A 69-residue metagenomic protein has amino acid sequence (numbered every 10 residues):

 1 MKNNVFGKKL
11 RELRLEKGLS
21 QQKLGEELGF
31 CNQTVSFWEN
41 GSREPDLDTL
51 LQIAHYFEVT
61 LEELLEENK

Functional and structural regions predicted by a protein language model:
M1-E16: A short, Lys/Arg-rich alpha-helix, primarily the initiator
K8, G18-L19, P45-D48: Residue-level signal for the short linker/turn that defines the boundary of a DNA-recognition helix
L15, E26, H55: Alpha-helical residues within the helix-turn-helix
L15, G29, N40-S42, K69: Residue-level detection of the helix-turn-helix DNA-binding "recognition helix"
G18-F37: Short alpha-helical DNA-recognition segment
D48-E63: DNA major-groove recognition helix of helix-turn-helix/homeodomain DNA-binding modules
E63-K69: Short amphipathic recognition helices of helix-turn-helix/homeodomain-type DNA-binding modules
